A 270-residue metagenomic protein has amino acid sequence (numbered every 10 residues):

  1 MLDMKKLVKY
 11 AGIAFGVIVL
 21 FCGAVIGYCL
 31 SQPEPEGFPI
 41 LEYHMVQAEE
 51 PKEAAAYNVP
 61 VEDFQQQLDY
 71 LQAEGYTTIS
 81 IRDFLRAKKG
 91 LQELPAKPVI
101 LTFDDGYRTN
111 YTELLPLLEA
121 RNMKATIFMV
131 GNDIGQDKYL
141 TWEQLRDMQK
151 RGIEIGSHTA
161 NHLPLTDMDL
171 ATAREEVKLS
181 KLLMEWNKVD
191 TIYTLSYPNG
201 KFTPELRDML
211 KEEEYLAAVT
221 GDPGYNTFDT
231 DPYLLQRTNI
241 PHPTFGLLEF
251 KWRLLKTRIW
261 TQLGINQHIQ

Functional and structural regions predicted by a protein language model:
L2-Y10, I18-L101, Y107-T109, D167-Q270: C-terminal active-site subregion of NodB/CE4 polysaccharide deacetylases
Y28-C29, Y111-T112, K124, M129-V130 (+1 more regions): Cell-envelope/glycan interface and biosynthesis
E42, E154-H162: Histidine-centered catalytic micro-motifs
L101-T102, I155: Residue-level marker for buried hydrophobic side chains located in beta-strands that build the well-ordered beta-sheet
L115-M123, L140-S157: Acidic (Asp/Glu)-rich catalytic clusters
F128, H158, A218-T220: Short beta-strand and adjacent tight-turn residues that come in two discontinuous sequence segments and form the edges
G131-G135, P164, P198-K201: Short histidine/acidic/glycine/proline-rich micro-motifs that form metal- and phosphate-coordinating active-site loops
K138-L145, T172-E176: Charged helix-capping and loop-helix junction motifs
